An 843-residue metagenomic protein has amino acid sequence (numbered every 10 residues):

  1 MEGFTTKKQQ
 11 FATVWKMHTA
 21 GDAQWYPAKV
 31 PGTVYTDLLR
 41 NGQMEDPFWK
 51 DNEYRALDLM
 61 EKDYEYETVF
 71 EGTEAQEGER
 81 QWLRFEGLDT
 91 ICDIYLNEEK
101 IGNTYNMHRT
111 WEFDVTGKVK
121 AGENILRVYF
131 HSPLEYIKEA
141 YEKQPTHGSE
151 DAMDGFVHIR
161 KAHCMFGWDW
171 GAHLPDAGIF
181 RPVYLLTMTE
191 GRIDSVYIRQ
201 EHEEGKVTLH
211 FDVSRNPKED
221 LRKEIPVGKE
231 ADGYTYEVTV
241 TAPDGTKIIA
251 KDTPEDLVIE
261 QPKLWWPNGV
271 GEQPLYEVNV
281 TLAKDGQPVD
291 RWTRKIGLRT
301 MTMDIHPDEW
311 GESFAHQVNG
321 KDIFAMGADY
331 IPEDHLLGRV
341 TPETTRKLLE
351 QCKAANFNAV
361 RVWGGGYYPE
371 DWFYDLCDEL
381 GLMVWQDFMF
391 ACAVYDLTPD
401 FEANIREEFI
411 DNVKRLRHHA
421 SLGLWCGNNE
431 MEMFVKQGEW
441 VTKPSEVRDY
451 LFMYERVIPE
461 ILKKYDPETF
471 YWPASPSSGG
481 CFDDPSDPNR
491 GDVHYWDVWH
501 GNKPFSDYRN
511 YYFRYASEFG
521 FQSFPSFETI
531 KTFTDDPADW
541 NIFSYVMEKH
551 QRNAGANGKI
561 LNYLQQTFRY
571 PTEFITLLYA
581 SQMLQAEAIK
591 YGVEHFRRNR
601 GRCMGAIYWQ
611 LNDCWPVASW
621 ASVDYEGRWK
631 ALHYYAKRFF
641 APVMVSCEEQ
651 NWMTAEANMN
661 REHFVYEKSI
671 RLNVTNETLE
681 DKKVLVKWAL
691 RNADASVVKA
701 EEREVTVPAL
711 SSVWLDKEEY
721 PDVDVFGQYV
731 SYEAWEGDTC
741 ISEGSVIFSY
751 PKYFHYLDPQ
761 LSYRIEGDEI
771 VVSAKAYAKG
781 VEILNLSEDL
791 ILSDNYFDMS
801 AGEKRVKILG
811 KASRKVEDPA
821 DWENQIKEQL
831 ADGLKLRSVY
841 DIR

Functional and structural regions predicted by a protein language model:
M1-A359, N489, R598-N599, R628 (+1 more regions): Secreted/periplasmic carbohydrate-active enzymes, especially glycoside hydrolases
Q9, M17-A23, K29, T33 (+6 more regions): Substrate-binding clefts and catalytic carboxylate motifs of secreted carbohydrate-active enzymes
M107, D169-A172, W266-P267, D329-T341 (+5 more regions): The substrate-binding groove and active-site-proximal loops of carbohydrate-active enzymes, especially glycoside
I323, A355-V360, D378-M383, H418-L424 (+2 more regions): Loop/turn elements at helix/coil->beta-strand transitions in domains of secreted/extracellular proteins
M326-A328, V360-V362, V384-Q386, Y515-S517 (+1 more regions): Hydrophobic faces of well-ordered beta-strands that scaffold small-molecule active sites in alpha/beta enzyme cores
Q351-C352, C377, L416, F596: Generic structural signal for hydrophobic
A359-A403, P485-N502: Aromatic-lined substrate-binding rim segments of carbohydrate-active enzymes
L397-G480: Active-site neighborhood of glycoside hydrolase catalytic domains
